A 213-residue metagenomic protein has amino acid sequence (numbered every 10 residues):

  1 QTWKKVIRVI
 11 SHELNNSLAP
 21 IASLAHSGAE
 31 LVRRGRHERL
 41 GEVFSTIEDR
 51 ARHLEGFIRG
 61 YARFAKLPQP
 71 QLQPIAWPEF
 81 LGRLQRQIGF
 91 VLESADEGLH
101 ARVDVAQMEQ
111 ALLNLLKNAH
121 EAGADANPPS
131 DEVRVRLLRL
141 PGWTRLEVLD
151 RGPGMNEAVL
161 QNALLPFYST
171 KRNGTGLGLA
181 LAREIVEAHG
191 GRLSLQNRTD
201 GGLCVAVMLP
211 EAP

Functional and structural regions predicted by a protein language model:
L24, L31, H37-I75, E79-G89: Conserved DHp (HisKA) dimerization/phosphotransfer helix of two-component histidine kinases, i.e., the long coiled-coil
L67-P70, H100-V103, T170: Conserved micro-motifs of the catalytic ATP-binding
W77, G154-N162: Short helix N-cap motif at coil->helix boundaries in the Bergerat
M108-E109: A residue-level detector for a conserved hydrophobic packing site within the catalytic ATP-binding domain
D131-V133, L138-L146: Short beta-strand-loop-beta element adjacent to the nucleotide/active-site pocket used for signaling
G178, A182: Short alpha-helical Gxxx[C/S/T] motif in the catalytic ATP-binding
